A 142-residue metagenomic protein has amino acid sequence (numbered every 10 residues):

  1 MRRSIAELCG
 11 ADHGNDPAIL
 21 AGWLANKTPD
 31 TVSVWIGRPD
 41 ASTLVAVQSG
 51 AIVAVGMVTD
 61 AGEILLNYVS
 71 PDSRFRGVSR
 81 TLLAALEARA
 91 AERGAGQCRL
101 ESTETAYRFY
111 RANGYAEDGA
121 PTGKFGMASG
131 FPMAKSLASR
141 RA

Functional and structural regions predicted by a protein language model:
R2-T31: Conserved GNAT-fold acetyl-CoA-binding loop/helix
N26-V45, E63: A short helix-loop-beta-strand connector motif used in the catalytic cores of GNAT acetyltransferases and, in some
D40-A54, T59: Conserved beta-hairpin
T59-D72, R80, F131: Conserved acetyl-CoA binding element of GNAT-fold acetyltransferases
V69, F75-A88, A112: Conserved acetyl-CoA-binding loop-helix of GNAT-fold acetyltransferases
A90-T103: Conserved GNAT acetyl-CoA-binding A-motif
R99-E101, A116-P132: Conserved catalytic-core motifs of GNAT/GCN5-like acyltransferases
